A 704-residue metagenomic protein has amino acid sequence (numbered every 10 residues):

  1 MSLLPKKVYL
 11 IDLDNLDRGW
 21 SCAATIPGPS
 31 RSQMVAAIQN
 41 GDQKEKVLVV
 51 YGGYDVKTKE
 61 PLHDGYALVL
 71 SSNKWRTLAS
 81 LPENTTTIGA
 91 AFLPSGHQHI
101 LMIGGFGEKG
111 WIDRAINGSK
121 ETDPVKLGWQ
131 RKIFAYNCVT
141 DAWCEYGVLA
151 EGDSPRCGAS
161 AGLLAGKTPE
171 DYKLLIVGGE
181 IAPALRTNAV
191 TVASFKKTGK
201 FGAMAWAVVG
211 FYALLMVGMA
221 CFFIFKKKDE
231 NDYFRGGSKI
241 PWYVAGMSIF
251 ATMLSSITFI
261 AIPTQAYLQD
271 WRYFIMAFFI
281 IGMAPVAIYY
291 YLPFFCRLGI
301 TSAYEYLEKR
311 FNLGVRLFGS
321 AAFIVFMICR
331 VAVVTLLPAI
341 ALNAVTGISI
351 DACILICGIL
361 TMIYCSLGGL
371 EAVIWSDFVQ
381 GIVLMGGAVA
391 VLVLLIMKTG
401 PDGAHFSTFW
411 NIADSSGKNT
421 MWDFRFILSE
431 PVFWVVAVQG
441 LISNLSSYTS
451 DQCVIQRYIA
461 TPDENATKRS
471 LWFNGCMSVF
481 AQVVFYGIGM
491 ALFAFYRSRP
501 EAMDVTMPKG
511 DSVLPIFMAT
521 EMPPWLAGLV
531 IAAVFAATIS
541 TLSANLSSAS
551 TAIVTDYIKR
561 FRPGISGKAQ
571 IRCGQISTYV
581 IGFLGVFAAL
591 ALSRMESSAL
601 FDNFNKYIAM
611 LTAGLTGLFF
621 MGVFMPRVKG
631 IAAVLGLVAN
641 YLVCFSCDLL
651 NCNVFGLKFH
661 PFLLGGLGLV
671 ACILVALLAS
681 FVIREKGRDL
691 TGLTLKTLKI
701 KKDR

Functional and structural regions predicted by a protein language model:
M1-F201: Kelch-like beta-propeller repeat domains
K196-R704: Membrane-embedded helix-loop-helix hairpins and adjacent transmembrane boundary segments in multi-pass transporters
